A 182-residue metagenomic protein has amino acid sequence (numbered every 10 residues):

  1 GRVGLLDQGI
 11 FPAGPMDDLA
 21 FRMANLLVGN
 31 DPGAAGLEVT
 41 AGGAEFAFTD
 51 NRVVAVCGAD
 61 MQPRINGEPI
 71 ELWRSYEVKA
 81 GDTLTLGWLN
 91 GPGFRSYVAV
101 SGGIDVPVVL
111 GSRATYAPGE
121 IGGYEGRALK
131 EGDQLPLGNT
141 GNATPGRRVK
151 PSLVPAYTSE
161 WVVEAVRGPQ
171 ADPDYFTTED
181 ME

Functional and structural regions predicted by a protein language model:
G1-E182: Conserved "landmark" site that anchors the functional core of diverse proteins
